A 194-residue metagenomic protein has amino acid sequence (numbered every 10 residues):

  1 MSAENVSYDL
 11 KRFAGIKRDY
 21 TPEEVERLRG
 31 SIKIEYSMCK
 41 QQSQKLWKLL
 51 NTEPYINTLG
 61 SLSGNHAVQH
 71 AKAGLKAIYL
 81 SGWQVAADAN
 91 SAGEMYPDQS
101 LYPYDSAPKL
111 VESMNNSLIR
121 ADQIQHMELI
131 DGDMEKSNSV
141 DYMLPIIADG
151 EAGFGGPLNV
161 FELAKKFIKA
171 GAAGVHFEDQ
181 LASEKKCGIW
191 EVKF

Functional and structural regions predicted by a protein language model:
L10-T52, I56-F194: Alpha/beta enzyme core
